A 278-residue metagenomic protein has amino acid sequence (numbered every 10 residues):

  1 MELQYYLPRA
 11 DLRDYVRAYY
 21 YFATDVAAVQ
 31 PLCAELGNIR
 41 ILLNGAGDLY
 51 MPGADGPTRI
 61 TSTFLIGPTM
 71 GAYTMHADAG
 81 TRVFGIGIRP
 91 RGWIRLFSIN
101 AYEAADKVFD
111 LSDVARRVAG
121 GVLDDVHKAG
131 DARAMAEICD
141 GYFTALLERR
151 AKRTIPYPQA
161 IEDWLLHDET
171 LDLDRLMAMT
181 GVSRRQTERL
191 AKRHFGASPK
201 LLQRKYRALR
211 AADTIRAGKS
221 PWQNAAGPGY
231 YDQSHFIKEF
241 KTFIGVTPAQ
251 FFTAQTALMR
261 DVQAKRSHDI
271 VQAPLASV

Functional and structural regions predicted by a protein language model:
M1-Q159, D163-R175, M179-R184, A197-S198 (+3 more regions): Alpha-helical bundle regulatory/interaction domains
D174, E188-R193, K200-Q203: Long, low-complexity intrinsically disordered regions
L190, K205, K238, A254: Residue-level "edge-of-site" marker
A191-A197, E239-Q250: A secondary-structure capping/hinge motif
F195, Q203-A212, R216, I244: C-terminal flanking helix
R207, S220, H235: Residue-level recognition of oxygen-bearing side chains
